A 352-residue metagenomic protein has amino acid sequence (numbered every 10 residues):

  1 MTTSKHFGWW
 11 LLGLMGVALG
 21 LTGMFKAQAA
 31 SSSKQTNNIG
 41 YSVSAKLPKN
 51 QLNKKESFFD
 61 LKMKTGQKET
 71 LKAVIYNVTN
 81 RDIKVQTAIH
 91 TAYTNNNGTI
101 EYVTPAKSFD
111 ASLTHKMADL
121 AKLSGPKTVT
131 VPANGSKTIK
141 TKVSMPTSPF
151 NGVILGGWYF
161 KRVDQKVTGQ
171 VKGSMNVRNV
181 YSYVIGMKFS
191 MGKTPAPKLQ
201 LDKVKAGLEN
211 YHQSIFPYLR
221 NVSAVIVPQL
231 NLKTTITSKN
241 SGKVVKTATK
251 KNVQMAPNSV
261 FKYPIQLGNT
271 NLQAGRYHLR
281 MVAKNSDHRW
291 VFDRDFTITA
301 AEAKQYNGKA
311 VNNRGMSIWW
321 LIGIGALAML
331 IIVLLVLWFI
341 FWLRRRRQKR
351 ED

Functional and structural regions predicted by a protein language model:
T2-A29, W320-W342: Sec-dependent N-terminal signal peptides of Gram-positive bacterial secreted proteins and lipoproteins
A45-T79, I83, V129, K198-L208: Beta-sheet-dominated interaction scaffolds and their linkers
K55, G66-K72, K137-I139, N151-G157 (+1 more regions): Short, solvent-exposed loop/turn segments enriched in Ser/Thr/Gly
I83, I154, W158, G275-A283: A short tyrosine-centered beta-strand micro-motif
I83-N97, E101-D110, F160-K161, V227-S241: Short acidic, flexible loop segments centered on an aromatic residue
K107-P149, K239-L272: Intrinsically disordered, low-complexity Pro/Gly/Ser/Thr-rich segments with frequent PxxP/GP/PP motifs and embedded
S190-L321: Membrane-proximal extracellular "stem/stalk" segments of glycoproteins immediately N-terminal to a transmembrane helix
T299-D352: C-terminal single-pass membrane-anchor helix
